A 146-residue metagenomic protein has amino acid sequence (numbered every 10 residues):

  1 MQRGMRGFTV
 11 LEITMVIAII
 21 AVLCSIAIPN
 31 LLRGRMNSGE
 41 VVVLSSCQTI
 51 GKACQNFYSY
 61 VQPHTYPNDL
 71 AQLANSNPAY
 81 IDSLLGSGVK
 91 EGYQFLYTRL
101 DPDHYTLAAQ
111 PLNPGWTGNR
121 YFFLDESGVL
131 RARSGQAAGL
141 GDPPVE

Functional and structural regions predicted by a protein language model:
Q2-L31: N-terminal single-pass transmembrane signal-anchor helix
F8, V22, R35, N119 (+1 more regions): Gly/Ser/Thr-rich helix-start
L23-I26, G34, S38, V61: Residue-level signal for short amphipathic helical patches enriched in basic/charged and nearby hydrophobic residues
N30-C47: Aliphatic-rich helix starts adjacent to a transmembrane/signal segment
K52-R120, L124-S127, S134, P144-E146: Extracellular/periplasmic head regions of type IV pilus-like filament subunits
